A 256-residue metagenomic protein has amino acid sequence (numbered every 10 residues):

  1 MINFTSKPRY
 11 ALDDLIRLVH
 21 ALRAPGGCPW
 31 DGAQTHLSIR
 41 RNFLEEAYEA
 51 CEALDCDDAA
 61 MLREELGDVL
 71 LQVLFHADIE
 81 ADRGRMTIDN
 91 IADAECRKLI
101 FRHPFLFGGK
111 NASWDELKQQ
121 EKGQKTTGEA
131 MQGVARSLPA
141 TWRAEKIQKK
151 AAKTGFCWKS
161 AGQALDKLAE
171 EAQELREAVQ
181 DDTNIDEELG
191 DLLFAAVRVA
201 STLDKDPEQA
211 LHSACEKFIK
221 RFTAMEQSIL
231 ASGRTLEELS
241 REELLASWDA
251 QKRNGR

Functional and structural regions predicted by a protein language model:
M1-E65, L71-L189, L193-R256: Flexible "arm" and connector segments at domain edges
